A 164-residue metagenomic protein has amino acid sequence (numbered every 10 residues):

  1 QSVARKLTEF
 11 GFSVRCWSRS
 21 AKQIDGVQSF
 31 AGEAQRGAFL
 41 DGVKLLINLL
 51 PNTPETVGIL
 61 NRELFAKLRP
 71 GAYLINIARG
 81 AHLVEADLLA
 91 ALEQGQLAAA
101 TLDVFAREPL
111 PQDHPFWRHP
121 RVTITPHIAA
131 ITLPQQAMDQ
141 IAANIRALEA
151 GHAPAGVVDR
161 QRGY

Functional and structural regions predicted by a protein language model:
Q1-S2, R62: Residues forming the Rossmann-fold NAD(P)(H) cofactor-binding site
V3, L7, L68: Aromatic pocket-lining residues of Rossmann-like dinucleotide-binding sites
T8-G26: NAD(P)-binding Rossmann-fold cofactor-contacting core
S13, Q28, A98-A99, R121-T123: Conserved beta-strand segments of alpha/beta enzyme cores
S20-P115: Rossmann-like adenosine-cofactor binding region
Q23, P109-Y164: C-terminal helix-to-coil terminal segments
